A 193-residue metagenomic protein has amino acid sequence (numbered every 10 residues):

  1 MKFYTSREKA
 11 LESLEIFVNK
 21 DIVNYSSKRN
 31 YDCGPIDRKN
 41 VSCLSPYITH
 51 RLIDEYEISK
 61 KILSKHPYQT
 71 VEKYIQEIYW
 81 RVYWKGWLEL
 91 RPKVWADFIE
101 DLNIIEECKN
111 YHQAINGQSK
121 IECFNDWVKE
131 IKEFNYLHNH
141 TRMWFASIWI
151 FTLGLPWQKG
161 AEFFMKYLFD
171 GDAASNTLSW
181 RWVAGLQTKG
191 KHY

Functional and structural regions predicted by a protein language model:
M1-Y193: Residues lining hydrophobic/aromatic ligand-binding pockets adjacent to catalytic sites
